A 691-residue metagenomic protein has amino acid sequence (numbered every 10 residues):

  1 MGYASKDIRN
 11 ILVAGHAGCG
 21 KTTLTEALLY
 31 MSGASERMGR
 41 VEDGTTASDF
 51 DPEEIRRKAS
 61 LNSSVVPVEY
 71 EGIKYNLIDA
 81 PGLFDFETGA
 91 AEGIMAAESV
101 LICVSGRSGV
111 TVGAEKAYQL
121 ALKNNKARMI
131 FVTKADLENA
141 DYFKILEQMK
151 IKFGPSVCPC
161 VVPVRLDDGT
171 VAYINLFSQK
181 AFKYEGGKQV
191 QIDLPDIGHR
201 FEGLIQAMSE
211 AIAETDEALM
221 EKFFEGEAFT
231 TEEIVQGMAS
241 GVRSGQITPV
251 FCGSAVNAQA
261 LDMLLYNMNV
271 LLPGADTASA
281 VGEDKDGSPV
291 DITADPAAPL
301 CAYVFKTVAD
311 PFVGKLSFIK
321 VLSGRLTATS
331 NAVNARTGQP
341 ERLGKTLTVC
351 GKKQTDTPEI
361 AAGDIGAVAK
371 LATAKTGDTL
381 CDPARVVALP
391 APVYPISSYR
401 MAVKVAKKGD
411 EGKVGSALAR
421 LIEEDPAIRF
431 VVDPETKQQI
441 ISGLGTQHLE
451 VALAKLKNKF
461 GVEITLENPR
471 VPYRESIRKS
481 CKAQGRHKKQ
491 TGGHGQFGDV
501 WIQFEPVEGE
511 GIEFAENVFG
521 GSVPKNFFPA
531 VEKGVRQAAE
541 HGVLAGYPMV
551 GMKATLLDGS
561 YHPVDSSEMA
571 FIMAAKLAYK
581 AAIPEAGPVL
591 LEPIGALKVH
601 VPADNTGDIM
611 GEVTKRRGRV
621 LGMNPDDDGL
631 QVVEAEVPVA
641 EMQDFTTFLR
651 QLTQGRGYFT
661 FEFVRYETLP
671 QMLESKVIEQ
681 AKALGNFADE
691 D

Functional and structural regions predicted by a protein language model:
M1-D691: Structural and coupling elements of P-loop NTPases
